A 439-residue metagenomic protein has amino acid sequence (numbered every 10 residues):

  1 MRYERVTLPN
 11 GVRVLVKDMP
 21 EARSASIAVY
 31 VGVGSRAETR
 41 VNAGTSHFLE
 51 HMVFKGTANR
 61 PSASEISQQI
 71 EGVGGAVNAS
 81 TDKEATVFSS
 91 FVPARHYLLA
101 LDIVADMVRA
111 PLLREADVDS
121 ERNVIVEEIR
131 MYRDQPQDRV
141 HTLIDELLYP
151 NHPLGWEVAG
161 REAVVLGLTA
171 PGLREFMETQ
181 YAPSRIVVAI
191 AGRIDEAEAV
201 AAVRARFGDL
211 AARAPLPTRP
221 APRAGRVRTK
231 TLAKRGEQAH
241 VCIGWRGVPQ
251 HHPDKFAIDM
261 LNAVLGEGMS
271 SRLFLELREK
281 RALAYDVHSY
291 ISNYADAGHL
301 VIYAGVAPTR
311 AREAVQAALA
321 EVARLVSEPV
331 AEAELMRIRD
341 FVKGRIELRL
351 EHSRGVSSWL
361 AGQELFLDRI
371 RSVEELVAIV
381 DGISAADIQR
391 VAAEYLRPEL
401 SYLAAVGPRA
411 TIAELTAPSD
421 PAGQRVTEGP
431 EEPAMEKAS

Functional and structural regions predicted by a protein language model:
R2-Y3, T7, D18, E65-P222 (+7 more regions): Charge-rich, well-structured scaffold segments of protease-associated domains
G11, D18-I70, I144, Y181 (+2 more regions): Active/ligand-binding-proximal structured segments within catalytic/core domains that scaffold catalytic residues
